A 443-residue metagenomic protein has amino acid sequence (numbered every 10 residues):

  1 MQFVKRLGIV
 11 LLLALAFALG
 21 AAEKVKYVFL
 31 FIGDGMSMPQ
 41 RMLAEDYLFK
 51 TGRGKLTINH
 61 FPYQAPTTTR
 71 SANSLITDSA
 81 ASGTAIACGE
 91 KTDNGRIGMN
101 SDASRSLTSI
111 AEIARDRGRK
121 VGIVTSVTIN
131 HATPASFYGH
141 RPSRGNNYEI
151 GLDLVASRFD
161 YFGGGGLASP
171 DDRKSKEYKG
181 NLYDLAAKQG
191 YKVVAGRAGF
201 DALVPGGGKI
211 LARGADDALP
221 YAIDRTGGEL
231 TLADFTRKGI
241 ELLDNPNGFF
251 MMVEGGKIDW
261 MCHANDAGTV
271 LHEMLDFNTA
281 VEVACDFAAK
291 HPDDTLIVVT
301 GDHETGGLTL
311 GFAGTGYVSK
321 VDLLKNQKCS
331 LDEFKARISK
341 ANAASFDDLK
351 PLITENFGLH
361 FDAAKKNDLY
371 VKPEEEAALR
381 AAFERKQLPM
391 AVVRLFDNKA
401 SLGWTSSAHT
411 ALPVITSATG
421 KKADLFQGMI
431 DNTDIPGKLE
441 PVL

Functional and structural regions predicted by a protein language model:
M1-G8: Bacterial N-terminal signal peptides that target proteins for export
L12-G20: Hydrophobic h-region of N-terminal signal peptides that target proteins for export in Gram-negative bacteria
A21-V25: Cleaved targeting-peptide boundary
K26-Y27, M36-M42, D46-T84, P134-A135 (+1 more regions): A post-motif C-terminal structural segment
C88: Substrate-binding/charge-relay-adjacent region of secreted/lumenal peptidase catalytic domains
K91-F159, G166: Extracytoplasmic mature domains of secreted/periplasmic and thylakoid-lumen proteins
